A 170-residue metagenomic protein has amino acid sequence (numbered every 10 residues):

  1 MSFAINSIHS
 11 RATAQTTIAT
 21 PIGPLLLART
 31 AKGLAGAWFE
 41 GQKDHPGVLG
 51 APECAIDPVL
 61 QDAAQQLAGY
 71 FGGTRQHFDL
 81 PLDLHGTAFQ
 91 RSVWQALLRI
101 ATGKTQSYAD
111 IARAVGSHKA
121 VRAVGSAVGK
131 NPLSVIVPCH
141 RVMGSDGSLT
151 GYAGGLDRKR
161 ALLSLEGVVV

Functional and structural regions predicted by a protein language model:
M1-K119, G167-V170: Basic nucleic-acid-binding alpha-helical/helix-turn surface characteristic of O6-alkylguanine DNA
L60, A64, P132, L156: Short amphipathic alpha-helical/adjacent loop interface patches that line ligand and macromolecule-binding sites
I100, N131-L133: Substrate-binding/gating loop at the entrance of the active-site cleft, primarily in PLP-dependent aminotransferase-like
K119, V124-N131: Regulatory, non-catalytic segments
I136: Major-groove DNA-recognition helix of helix-turn-helix-type DNA-binding domains
C139: Short cysteine clusters
S145-V170: …primarily DNA-binding HTH/wHTH and HhH modules…
